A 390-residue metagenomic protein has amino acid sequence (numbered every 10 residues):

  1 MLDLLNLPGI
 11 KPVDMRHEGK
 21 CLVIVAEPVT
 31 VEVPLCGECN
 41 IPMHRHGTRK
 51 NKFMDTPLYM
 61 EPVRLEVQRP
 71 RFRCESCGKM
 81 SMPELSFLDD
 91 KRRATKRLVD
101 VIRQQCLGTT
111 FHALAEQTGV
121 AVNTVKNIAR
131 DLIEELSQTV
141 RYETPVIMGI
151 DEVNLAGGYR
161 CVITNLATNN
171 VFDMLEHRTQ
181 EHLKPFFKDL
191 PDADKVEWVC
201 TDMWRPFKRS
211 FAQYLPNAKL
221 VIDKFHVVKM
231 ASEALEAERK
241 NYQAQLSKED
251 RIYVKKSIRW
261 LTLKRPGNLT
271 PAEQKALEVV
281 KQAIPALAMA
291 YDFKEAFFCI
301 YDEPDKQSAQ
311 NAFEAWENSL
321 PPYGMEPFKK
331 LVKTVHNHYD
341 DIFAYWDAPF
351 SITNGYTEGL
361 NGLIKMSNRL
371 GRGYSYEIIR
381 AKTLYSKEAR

Functional and structural regions predicted by a protein language model:
M1-L85: Short, conserved DNA-binding cores of transcription-related domains
I24, C74, L114, M148-D151 (+4 more regions): Short, conserved catalytic/metal-binding motifs centered on acidic residues
V29-T30, F87, H177-Q180: A short, sequence-level motif marking secondary-structure junctions
V33, H44, G157-Y159, N165-A167 (+4 more regions): Acidic/histidine-rich catalytic cores and adjacent linkers of DNA breakage/strand-transfer/modification proteins
C39, Y214, E233-A234: Residue-level signal for well-ordered alpha-helical positions
L65-P70, G78-L155, V171, E197: Extended interfacial segments that mediate partner engagement and assembly in macromolecular machines
N127-S210: RNase H-like nuclease fold core
V227-K248: Short alpha-helix plus adjacent loop in nuclease-associated cores
